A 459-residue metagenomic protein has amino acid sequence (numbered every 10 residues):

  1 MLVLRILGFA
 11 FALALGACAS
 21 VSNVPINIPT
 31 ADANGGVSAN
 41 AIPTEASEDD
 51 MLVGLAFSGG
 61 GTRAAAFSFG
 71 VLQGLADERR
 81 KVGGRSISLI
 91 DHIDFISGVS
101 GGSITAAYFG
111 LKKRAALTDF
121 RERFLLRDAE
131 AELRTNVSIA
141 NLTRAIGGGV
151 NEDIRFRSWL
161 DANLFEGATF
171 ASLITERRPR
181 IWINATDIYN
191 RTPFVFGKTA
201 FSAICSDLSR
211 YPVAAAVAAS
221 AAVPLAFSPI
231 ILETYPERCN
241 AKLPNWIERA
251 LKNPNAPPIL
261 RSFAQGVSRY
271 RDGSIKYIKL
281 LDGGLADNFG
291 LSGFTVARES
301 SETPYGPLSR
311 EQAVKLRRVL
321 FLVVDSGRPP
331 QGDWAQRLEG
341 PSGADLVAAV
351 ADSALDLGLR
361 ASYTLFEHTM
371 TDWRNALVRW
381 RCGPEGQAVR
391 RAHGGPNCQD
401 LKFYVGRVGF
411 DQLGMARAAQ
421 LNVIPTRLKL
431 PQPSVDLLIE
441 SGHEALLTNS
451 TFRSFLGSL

Functional and structural regions predicted by a protein language model:
M1-C18: Sec-dependent bacterial lipoprotein signal peptides
C18-L459: Catalytic domains of lipid- and phosphate-ester/thioester hydrolases
